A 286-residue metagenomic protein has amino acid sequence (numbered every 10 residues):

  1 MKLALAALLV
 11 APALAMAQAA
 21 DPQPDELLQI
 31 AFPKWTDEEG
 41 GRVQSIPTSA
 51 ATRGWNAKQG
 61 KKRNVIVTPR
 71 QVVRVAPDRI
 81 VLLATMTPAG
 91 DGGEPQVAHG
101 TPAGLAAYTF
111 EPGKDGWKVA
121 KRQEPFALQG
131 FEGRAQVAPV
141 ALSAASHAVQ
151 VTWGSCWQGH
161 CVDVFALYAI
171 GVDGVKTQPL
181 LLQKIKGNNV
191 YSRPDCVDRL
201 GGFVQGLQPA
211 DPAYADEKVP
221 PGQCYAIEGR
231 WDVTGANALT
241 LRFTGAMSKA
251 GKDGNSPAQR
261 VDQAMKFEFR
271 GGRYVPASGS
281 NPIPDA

Functional and structural regions predicted by a protein language model:
M1-A7: Sec-dependent signal peptide recognition, specifically the positively charged N-region followed immediately by
A6, Q96, C156-W157, S256: Residues embedded in well-ordered secondary-structure elements
L8-A17: Hydrophobic h-region of N-terminal signal peptides that target proteins for export in Gram-negative bacteria
Q18-G60, W157-Q158, V162-A286: Acidic, small-residue rich beta-repeat scaffolds with periodic aromatic anchors
N64-V65, P69-S143: Short N-terminal edge-element motif at the start of the domain
R79-G93, A145-G154, N237-G245: Short beta-strand elements that form the blades of beta-propeller/WD-repeat-like and other beta-sheet-rich scaffold
K121-V172, P179-G187: Eukaryote-skewed repeat-based solenoidal scaffolds used as protein-protein interaction platforms, primarily
